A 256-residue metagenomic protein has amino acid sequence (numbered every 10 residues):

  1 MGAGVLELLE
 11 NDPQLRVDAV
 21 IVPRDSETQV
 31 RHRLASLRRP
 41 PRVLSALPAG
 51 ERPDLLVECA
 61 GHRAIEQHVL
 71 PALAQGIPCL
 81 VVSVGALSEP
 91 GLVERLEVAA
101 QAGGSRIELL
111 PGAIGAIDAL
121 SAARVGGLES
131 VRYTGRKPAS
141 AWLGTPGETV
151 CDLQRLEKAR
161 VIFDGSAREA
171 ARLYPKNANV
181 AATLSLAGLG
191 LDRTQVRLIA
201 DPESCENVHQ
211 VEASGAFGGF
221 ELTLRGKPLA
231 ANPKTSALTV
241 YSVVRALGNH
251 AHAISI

Functional and structural regions predicted by a protein language model:
M1: Hydrophobic/small residue at the entry helix of a nucleotide-binding pocket
N11-L34: NAD(P)-binding Rossmann-fold cofactor-contacting core
D25, V84-L87, A113-I114: Short, ordered loop/turn segments at secondary-structure junctions
L37, Q75, A102-G103: Helix C-cap/helix->beta junction micro-motif
V43, L47-L55, C59, R63-V84: Rossmann-fold NAD(P) dinucleotide-binding segment
R63, Q67-P71, V84-R106: Rossmann-fold NAD(P)-binding glycine/threonine-rich loop
E108-I256: Active-site-lining helix/loop region of Rossmann-like oxidoreductase modules
